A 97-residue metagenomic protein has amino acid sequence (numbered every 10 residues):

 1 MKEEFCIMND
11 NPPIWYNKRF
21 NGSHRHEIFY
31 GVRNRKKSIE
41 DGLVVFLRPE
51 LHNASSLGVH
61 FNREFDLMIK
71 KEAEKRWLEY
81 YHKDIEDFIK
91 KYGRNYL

Functional and structural regions predicted by a protein language model:
M1-H24, E50: Short cysteine-rich loop/turn motifs with clustered Cys
S23-G31, R48-S55: Histidine-centered catalytic micro-motifs
H24, L43-L47, A73: Amphipathic alpha-helical interface surfaces
F29-V44: Short linker/helix segments within small regulatory modules
I39, R63-E74: Post-HEXXH active-site segment of zinc metalloproteases
V44-M68: Short Cys/His-centered divalent metal-binding micro-motifs
E74-L97: Short flanking/linker segments adjacent to small metal-binding domains or redox-active Cys/His motifs
